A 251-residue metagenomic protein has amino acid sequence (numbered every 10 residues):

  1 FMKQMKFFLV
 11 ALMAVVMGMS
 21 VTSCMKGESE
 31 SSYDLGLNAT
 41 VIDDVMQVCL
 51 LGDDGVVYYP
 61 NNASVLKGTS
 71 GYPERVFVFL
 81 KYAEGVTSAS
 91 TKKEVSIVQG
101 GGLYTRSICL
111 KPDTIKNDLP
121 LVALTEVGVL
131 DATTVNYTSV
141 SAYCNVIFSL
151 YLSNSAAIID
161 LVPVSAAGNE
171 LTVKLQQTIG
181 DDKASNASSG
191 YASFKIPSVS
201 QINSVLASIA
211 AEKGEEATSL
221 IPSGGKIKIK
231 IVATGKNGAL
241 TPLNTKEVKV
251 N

Functional and structural regions predicted by a protein language model:
M2-F8, A14-V45: Bacterial Sec-dependent N-terminal signal peptides
D34-N251: First exposed extracellular module after export/assembly in secreted or surface-exposed proteins
